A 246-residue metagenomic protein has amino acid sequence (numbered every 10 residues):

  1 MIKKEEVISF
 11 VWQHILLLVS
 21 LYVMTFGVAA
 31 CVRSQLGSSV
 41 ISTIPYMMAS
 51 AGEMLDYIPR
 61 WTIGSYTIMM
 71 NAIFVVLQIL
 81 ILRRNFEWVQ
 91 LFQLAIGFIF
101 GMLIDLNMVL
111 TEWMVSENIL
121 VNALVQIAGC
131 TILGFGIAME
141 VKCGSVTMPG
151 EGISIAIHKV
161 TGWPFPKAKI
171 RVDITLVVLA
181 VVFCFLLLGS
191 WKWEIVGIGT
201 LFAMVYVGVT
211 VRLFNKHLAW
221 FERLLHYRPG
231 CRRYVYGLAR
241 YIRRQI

Functional and structural regions predicted by a protein language model:
I2-I246: Core subunits and conserved enzymes of cellular information-processing and envelope-translocation systems across
